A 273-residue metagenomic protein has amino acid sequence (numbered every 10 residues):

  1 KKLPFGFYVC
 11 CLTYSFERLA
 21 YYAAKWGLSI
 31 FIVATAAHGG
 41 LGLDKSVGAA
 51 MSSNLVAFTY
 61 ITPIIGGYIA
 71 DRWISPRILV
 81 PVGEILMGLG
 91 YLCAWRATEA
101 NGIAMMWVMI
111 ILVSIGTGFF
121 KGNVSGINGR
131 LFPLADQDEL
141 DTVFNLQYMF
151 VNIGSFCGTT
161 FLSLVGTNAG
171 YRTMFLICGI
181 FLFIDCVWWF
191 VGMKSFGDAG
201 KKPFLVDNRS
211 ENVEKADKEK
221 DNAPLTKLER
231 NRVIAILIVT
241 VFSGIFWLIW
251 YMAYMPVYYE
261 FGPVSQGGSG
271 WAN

Functional and structural regions predicted by a protein language model:
K1-V9, A135, D141, L162-N273: Intracellular loop-helix junctions on the cytosolic face of multi-pass helical membrane proteins
S15, G90, G102-F120: Hydrophobic core of transmembrane alpha-helices in multi-pass small-molecule transporters, especially MFS/SLC-type
W26, I61-I65, N152-N168: A gly/Pro-rich, aromatic-decorated transmembrane alpha-helix motif that marks the paired, flexible gating helices
W26-A49, A253-N273: Short amphipathic helix-loop junctions that connect adjacent transmembrane helices in Major Facilitator Superfamily/SLC
A50-D71: Central cavity-lining transmembrane alpha-helices of secondary-active solute carriers, predominantly the Major
R72-E84: Cytoplasmic membrane-interface "Motif A"-like loop-to-helix N-cap segments of 12-TM Major Facilitator Superfamily
V82-M106: C-terminal ends and interior cores of transmembrane alpha-helices in multi-pass membrane transporters/permeases
F119-A135: Intracellular juxtamembrane helix-capping segments at the cytosolic ends of symmetry-related transmembrane helices
